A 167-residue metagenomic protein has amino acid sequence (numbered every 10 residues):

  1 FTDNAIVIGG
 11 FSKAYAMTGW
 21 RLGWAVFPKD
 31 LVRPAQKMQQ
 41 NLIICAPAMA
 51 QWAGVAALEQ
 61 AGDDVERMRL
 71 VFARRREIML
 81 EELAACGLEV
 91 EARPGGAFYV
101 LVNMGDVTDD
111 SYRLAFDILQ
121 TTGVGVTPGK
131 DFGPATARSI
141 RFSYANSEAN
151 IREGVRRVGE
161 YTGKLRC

Functional and structural regions predicted by a protein language model:
F1-C167: PLP-dependent class I/II
